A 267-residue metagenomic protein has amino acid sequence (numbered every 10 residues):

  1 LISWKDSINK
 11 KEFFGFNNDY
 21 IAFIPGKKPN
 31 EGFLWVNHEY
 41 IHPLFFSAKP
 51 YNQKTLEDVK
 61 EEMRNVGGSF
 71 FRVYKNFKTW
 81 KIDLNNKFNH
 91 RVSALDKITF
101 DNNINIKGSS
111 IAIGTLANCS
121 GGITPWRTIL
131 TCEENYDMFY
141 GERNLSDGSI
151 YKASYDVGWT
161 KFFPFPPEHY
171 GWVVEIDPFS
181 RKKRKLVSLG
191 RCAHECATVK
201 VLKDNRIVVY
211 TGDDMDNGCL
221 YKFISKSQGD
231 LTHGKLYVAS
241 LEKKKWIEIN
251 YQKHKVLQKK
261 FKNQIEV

Functional and structural regions predicted by a protein language model:
I2-V267: Conserved small-residue
